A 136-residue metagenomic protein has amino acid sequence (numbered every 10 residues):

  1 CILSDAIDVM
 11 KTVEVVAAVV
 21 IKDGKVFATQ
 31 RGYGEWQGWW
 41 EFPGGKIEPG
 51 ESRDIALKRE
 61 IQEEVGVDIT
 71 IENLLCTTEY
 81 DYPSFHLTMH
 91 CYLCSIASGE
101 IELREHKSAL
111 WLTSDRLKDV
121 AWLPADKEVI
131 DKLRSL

Functional and structural regions predicted by a protein language model:
D8-V26, K46: Conserved N-terminal beta-strand and adjoining loop/helix that marks the start of the Nudix/MutT-like hydrolase domain
E14-V16, G24, L87-H90, K107: Change "...and in nucleic-acid phosphodiester-cleaving endonucleases..." to "...and in nucleic-acid processing enzymes
V20-I21, A28, C94-I96, W111: Conserved hydrophobic "DFG−1" position in protein kinase catalytic cores
E35-W39: A conserved beta-turn-beta hairpin within the catalytic core of GNAT-like acetyltransferases that forms part
F42-L74, T113: The catalytic Nudix box helix
T77-E100, S108-L110: Active-site-adjacent beta-strand/loop module that shapes the phosphate/pyrophosphate-binding cleft
L93, E102-L133: NUDIX/MutT-family hydrolases
